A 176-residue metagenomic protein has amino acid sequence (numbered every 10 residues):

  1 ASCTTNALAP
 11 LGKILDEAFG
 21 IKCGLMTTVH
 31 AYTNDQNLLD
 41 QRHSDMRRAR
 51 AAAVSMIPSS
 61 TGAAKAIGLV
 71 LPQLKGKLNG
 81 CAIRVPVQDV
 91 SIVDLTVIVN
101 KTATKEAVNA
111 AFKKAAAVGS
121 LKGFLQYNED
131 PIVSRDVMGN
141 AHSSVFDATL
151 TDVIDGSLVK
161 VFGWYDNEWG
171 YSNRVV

Functional and structural regions predicted by a protein language model:
A1, T27-T28, W164: Short beta-strand segments
S2, N6-F19: Alpha-helical support elements that line or immediately flank enzyme active sites and cofactor-binding pockets
C3, S59, N100, D166-N167: Structured loop/turn residues at secondary-structure junctions
N6, T102-A103, G170: A generic structural signal for alpha-helix starts
G20-C23, T28-V159: C-terminal substrate-binding/catalytic lobe of Rossmann-fold NAD(P)-dependent oxidoreductases
R84-Q88, W164-Y171: Glycine-rich phosphate/pyrophosphate-binding beta-alpha loops
N173-V176: Internal hydrophobic alpha-helix adjacent to the cofactor/substrate pocket in enzyme cavities
